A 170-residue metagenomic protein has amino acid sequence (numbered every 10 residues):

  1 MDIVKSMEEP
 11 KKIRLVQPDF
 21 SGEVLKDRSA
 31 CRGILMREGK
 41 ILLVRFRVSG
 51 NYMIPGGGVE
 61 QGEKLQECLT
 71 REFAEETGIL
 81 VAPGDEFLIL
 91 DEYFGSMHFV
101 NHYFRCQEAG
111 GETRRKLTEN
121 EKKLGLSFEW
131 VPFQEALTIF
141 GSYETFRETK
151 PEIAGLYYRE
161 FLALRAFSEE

Functional and structural regions predicted by a protein language model:
M1-R32: Acidic, metal-coordinating catalytic segment for phosphate/diphosphate chemistry, firing primarily on the Nudix
S21, F87-E92: Short secondary-structure capping micro-motifs at structural edges
R28, M36, S49, I54 (+2 more regions): Short connector loops at helix/strand junctions that flank enzyme active sites, especially segments positioning acidic
R32-I34, K40-L42, N101-R105: Residues embedded in well-ordered beta-strands
M36-E75: Conserved Nudix-box catalytic region and its N-terminal flanking loop in Nudix hydrolases and closely related
F46, P83-E86: Residue-level detector of beta-propeller blades
G50, E121-E170: Nudix hydrolase/Nudix homology domain
V59-A82, D91-E144: Unchanged
